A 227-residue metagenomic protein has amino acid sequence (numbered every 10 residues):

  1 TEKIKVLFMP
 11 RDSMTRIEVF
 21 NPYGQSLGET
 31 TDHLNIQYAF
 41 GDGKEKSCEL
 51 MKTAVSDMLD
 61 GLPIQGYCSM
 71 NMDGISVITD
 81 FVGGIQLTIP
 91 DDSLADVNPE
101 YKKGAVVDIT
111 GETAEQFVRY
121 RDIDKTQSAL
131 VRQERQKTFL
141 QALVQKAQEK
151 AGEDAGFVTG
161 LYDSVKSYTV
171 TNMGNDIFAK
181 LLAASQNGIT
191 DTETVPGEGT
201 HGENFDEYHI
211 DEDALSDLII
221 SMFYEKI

Functional and structural regions predicted by a protein language model:
T1-I227: Non-catalytic, solvent-exposed segments at the cell envelope interface
